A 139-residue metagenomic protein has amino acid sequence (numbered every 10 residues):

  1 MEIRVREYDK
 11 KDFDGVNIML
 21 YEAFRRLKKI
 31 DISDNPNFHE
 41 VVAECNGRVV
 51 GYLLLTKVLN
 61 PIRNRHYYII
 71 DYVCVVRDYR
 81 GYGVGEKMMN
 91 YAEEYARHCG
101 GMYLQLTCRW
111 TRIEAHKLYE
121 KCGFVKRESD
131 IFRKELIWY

Functional and structural regions predicted by a protein language model:
E2-V16: A short beta-loop-alpha structural element at the N-terminal edge of CoA-dependent acyl/N-acetyltransferase catalytic
F24-E40: Active-site rim helix/loop that mediates acceptor-substrate recognition in acyltransferases
V42, R48-K57, I69, C74: Conserved beta-strand in the GNAT
V58-I70, R80, R127-E128: A conserved beta-turn-beta hairpin within the catalytic core of GNAT-like acetyltransferases that forms part
V75, G81-E94, K117, K121: Conserved acetyl-CoA-binding loop-helix of GNAT-fold acetyltransferases
M89, A96-C108: Conserved GNAT acetyl-CoA-binding A-motif
Q105-A115, R133, I137: Conserved beta-strand-loop-alpha-helix junction that forms the acyl-donor binding cleft
E120-S129: Conserved acetyl-CoA-binding loop of GNAT-fold acetyltransferases
